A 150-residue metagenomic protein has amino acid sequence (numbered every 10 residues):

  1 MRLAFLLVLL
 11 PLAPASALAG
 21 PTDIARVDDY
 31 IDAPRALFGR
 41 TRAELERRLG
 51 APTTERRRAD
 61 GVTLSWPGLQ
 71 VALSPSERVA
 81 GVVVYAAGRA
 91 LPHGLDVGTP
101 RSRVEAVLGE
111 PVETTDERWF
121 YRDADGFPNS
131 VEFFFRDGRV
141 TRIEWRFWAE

Functional and structural regions predicted by a protein language model:
A4-P14: Bacterial N-terminal signal peptides
A15-A19: Sec/Tat signal peptide C-region and signal peptidase I cleavage site
G20-D32, L37-E77, G81, Y85 (+1 more regions): A cross-family detector of function-defining hotspots
G88-L91: Mature extracytoplasmic domains of secretory-pathway proteins
